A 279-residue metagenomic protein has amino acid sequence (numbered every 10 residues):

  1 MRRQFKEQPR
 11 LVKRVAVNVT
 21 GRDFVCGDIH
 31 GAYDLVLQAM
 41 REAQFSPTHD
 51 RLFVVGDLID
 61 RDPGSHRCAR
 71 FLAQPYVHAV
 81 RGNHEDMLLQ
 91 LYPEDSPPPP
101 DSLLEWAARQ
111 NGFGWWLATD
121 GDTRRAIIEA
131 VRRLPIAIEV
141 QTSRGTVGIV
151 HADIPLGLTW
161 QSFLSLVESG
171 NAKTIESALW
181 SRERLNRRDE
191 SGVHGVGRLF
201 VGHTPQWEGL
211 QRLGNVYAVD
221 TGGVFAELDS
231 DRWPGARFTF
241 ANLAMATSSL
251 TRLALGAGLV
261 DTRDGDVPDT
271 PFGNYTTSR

Functional and structural regions predicted by a protein language model:
M1-A69: N-terminal active-site segment of His-dependent metallophosphoesterases
R2, K6, N18, D189-R279: Acidic, His/Gly-rich catalytic cores of divalent-metal-dependent hydrolytic chemistry
V17-F24, V140-G148, L213: Beta-strand-turn-beta hairpins that frame and shape the catalytic cleft of phosphate-ester-processing enzymes
C26-G27, L52-G56, A79-N83, V150 (+2 more regions): Active-site neighborhood of phospho(di)ester-bond hydrolases with catalytic His/Asp-centered motifs
H30-D34, D60-P63, E85-Q90, P155-G157 (+3 more regions): Active-site environment of divalent metal-dependent phosphoester hydrolases
S65-E139, R144-G145, S165, G170-L179: Active-site neighborhood of divalent metal-dependent phosphoester bond hydrolases
Q141-G145, V150-I154, G202-T204: Short, well-ordered beta-to-alpha junction loops that form the rim of enzyme active sites and present histidine/acidic
V147-E168: Divalent-metal (often Zn2+) His-rich catalytic cores of metallo-beta-lactamase-fold enzymes
